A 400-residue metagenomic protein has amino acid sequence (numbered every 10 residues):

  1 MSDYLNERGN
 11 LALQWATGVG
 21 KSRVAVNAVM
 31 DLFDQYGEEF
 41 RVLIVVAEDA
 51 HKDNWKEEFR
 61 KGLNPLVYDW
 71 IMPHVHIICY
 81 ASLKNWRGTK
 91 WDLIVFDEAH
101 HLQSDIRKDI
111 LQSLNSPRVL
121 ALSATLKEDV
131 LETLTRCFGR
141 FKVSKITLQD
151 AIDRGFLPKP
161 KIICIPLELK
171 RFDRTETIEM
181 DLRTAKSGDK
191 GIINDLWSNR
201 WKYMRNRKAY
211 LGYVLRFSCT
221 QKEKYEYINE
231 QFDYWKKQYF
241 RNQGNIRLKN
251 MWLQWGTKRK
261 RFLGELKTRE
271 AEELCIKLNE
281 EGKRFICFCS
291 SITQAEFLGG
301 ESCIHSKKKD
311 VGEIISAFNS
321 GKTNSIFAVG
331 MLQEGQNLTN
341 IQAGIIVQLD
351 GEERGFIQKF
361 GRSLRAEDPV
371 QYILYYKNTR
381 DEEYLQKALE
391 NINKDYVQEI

Functional and structural regions predicted by a protein language model:
R8-A28: Walker A/P-loop
E39-E48, R284-S291: Conserved RecA-like ASCE P-loop NTPase motor core of nucleic-acid helicases/translocases
E48-G88: Inter-Walker segment of RecA-like/P-loop motor cores
K56, V67-Y68, R284-F288, T293-Q336: Conserved helicase ATPase core of P-loop NTP-dependent helicases/translocases
W91-V95, S325-A328, Q333-D350, G355 (+1 more regions): A short beta-strand element within the Helicase C-terminal
H101-K161: Post-DEXD/H (motif II) to motif III coupling segment of the RecA-like Helicase ATP-binding lobe
Y210-V311: Conserved helicase/translocase motor-coupling segment
R362-L389: Conserved segment of the helicase C-terminal RecA-like domain
